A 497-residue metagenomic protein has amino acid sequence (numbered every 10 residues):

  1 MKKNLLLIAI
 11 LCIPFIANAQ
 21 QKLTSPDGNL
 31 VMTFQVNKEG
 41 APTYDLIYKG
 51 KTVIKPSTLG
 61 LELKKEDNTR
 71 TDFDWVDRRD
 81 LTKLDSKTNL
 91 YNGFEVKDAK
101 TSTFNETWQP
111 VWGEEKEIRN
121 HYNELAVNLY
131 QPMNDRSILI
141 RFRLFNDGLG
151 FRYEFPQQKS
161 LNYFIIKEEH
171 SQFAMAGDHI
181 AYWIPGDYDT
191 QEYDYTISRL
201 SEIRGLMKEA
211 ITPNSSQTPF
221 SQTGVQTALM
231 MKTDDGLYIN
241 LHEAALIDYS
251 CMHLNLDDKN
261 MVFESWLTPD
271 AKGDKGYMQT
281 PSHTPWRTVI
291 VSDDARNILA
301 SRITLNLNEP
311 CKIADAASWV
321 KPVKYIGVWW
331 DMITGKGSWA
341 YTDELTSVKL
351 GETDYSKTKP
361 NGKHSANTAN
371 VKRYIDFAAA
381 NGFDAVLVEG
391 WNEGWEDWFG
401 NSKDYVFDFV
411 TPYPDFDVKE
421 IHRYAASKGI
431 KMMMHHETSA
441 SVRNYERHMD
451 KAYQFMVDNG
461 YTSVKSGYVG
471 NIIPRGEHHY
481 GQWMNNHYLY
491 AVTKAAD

Functional and structural regions predicted by a protein language model:
M1-Q21: Bacterial Sec-dependent N-terminal signal peptides
K22-D315: N-terminal accessory beta-strand-rich subdomains and adjacent acidic, glycine-rich linkers that precede catalytic cores
N146, I166, P281, W319 (+7 more regions): Active-site-proximal structural scaffolding
R152, R287, G327, L387 (+2 more regions): Structured core elements
Y153, A378, G467: Conserved, mostly hydrophobic/aromatic
H170, A228, I375, H422 (+1 more regions): Short amphipathic alpha-helical segments and helix-helix/interface helices
Q279-R373, N381, A385: An acidic-aromatic substrate-binding cleft motif
E389-D497: Aromatic- and carboxylate-enriched substrate-binding clefts and catalytic-loop regions of carbohydrate-active enzymes
